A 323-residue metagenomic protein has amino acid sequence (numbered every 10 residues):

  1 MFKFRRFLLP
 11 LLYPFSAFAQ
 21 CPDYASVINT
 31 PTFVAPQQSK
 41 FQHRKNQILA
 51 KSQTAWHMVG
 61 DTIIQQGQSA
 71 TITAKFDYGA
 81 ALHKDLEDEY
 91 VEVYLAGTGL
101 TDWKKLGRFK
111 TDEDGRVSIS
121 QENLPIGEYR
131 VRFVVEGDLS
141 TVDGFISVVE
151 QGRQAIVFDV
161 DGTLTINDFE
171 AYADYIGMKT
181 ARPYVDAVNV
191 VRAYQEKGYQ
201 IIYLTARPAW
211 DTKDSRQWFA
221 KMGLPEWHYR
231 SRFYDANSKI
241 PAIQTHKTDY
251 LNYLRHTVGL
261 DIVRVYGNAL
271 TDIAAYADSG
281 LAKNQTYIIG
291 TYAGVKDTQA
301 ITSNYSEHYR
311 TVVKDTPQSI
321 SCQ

Functional and structural regions predicted by a protein language model:
F2, L12, A17-V142: Intrinsically disordered, serine/threonine/proline
F7-L11: Sec-dependent N-terminal signal peptides
Q20-Q47, G97-K104, R207-Q323: C-terminal cap/substrate-recognition subdomain and adjoining C-terminal extension of metal-dependent phosphatase-like
G60, G144-F145, V190-V191, L251-Y253: Generic recognition of flexible, low-complexity loop/linker segments
K84-L86, E196-K197, V258-D261: Short helix-terminating capping/connector loops at secondary-structure junctions
T101, S147-V149: Short loop/turn motifs at secondary-structure junctions and domain boundaries
V149-D235: Conserved, compact domain cores that house catalytic/ligand-binding motifs in diverse enzymes and effector modules
